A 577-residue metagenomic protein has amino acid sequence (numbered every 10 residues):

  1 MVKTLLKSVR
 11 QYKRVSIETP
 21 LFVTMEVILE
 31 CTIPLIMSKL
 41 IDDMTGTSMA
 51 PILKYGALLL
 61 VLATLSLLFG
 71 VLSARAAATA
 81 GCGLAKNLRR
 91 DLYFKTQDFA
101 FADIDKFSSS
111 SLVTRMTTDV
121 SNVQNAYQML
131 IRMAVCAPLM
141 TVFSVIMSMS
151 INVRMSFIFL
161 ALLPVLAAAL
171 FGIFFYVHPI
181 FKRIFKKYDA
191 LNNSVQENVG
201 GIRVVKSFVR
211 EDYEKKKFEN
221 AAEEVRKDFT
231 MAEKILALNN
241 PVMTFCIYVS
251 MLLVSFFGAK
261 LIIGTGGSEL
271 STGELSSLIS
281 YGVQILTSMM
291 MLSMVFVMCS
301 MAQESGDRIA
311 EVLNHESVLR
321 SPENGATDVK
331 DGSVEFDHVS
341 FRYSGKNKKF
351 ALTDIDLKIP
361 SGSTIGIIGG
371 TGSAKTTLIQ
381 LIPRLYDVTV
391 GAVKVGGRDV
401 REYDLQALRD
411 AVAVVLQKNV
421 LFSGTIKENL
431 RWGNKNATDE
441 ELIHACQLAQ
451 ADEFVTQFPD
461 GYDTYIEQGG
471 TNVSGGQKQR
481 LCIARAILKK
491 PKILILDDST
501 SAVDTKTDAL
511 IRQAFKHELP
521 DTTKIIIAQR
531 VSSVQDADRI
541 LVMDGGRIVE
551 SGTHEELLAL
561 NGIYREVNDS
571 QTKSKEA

Functional and structural regions predicted by a protein language model:
M1-Q11, L112: A short amphipathic helical element positioned immediately N-terminal to and/or at the very start of a transmembrane
R10-R14, A77, F101-A102, T118-I131 (+7 more regions): An intracellular "coupling" helix at the cytosolic face of ABC transporter transmembrane type-1 domains
S16-L72, A76, M149-R154, T265-T272: Transmembrane helix-loop-helix hairpins at lipid-water interfaces of multipass membrane proteins, especially the type-1
L21, M25, L29-I33, P51 (+5 more regions): Hydrophobic alpha-helical transmembrane segments of ABC transporter permease domains
S48-P51, A57, V61, M147-A161 (+2 more regions): Helix-loop-helix
C82, R90-T114, T118-V120, N193-K217 (+5 more regions): Short intracellular "coupling" helices and adjacent cytoplasmic loop segments at the cytosolic face of multi-pass
D328-A577: ABC-type nucleotide-binding domain
